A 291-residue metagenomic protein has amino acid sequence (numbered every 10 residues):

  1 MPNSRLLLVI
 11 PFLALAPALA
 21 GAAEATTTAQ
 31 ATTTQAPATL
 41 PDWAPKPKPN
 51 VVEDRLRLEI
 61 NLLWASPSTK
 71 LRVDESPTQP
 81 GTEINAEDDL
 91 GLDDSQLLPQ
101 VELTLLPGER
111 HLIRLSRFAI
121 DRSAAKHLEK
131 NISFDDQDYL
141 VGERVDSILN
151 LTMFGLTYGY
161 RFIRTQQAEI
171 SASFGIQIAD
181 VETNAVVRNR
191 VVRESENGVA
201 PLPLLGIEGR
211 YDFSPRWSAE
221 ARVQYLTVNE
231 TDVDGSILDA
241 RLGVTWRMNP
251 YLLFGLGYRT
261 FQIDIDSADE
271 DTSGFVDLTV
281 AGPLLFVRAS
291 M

Functional and structural regions predicted by a protein language model:
L8-A18: Bacterial N-terminal signal peptides
A23-I120, G282-S290: Short glycine/proline- and aromatic-enriched beta-strand/turn motifs that initiate or cap beta-hairpins
D54-L56, S95-P99, N150-F154, A168 (+4 more regions): Residues that define the transmembrane beta-barrel architecture of outer-membrane proteins
E59-L63, R114-F118, S173-Q177, R222-Q224 (+1 more regions): Transmembrane beta-strands of outer-membrane beta-barrel proteins
I60-L62, V101-L105, L156-Y160, F174-I176 (+4 more regions): Residues on the lipid-exposed face of transmembrane beta-strands in outer-membrane beta-barrel proteins
S68-Q96, A119-L151, I178-V199, V228-D232 (+1 more regions): Extracellular/periplasm-exposed beta-strand and loop segments of Gram-negative cell-envelope proteins, dominated by
R110-I113, Q166-A168, P215-A219, P250-F254: Repeated loop/turn-to-beta-strand initiation elements of outer-membrane beta-barrel proteins
Q177-P250, F261-D264, M291: Outer-membrane beta-barrel transmembrane domain signature
